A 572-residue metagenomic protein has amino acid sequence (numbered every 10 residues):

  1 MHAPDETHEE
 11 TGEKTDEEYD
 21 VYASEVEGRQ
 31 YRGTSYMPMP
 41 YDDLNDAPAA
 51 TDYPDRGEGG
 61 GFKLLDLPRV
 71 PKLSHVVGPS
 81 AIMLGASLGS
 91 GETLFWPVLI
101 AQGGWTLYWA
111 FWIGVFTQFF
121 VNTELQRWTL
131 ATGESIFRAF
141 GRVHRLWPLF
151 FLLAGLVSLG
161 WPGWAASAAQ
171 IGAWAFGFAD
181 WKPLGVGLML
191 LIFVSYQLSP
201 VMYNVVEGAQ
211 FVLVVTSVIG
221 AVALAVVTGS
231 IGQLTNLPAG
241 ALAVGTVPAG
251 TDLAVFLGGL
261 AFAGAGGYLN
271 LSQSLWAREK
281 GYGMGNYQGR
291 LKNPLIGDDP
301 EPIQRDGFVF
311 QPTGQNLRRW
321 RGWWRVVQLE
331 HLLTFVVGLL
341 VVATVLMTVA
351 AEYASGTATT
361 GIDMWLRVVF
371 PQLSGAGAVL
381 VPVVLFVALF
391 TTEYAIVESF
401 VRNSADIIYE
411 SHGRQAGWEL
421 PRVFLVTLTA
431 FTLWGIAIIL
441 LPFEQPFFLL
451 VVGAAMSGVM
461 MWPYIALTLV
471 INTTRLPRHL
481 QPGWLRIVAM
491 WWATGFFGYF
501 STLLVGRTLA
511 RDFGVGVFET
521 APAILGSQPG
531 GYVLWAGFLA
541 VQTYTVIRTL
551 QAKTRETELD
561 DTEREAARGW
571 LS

Functional and structural regions predicted by a protein language model:
H2-P4, G12, D16-G91, G258 (+5 more regions): Membrane-interface "cap" regions at the ends of multi-pass membrane proteins
R56, G60-G61, W96-I100, N122-L146 (+7 more regions): Flexible loop linkers connecting adjacent transmembrane helices in multi-pass alpha-helical membrane transporters
P71, V98-T123, F137-P148, P183 (+2 more regions): Extracellular loop-to-transmembrane helix junctions
M83, A110-A139, L149-W161, T391 (+2 more regions): Juxtamembrane transmembrane-helix boundary signature
L146-D180, G185-M189, F390-Y409, G498: Hydrophobic transmembrane alpha-helices that form the core helical bundles of multi-pass secondary transporters
K182-G187, I408-L441: Loop-to-transmembrane helix boundary motifs in multi-pass membrane proteins
V205, A209-V212, W418-V426, V451-D512 (+2 more regions): C-terminal membrane-solvent junction of multi-pass transporters and transport-like membrane proteins
V215-T251, F256-G259, A263-L275, Y464-R478 (+1 more regions): Hydrophobic alpha-helical segments and their helix-loop junctions in multi-pass secondary transporters
